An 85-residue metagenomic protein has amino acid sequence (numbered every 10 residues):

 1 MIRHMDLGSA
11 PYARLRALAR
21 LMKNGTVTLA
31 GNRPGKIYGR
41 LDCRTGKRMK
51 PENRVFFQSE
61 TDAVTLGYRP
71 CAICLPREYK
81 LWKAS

Functional and structural regions predicted by a protein language model:
M1-S85: Mature, structured domains enriched in cysteine- and short glycine motifs
